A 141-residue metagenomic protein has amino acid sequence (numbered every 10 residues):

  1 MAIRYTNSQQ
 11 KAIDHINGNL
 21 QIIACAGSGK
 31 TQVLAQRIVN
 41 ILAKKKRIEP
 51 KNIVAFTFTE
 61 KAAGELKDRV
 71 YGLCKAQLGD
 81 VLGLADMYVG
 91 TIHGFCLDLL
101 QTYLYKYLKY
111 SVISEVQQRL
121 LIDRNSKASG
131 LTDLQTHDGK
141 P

Functional and structural regions predicted by a protein language model:
M1-K106: P-loop NTPase Walker
H15-I16, Q21, T31, L84-D86 (+1 more regions): ATP-hydrolysis module of ASCE/P-loop NTPase motor domains, specifically the Walker B Asp-Glu catalytic pair
